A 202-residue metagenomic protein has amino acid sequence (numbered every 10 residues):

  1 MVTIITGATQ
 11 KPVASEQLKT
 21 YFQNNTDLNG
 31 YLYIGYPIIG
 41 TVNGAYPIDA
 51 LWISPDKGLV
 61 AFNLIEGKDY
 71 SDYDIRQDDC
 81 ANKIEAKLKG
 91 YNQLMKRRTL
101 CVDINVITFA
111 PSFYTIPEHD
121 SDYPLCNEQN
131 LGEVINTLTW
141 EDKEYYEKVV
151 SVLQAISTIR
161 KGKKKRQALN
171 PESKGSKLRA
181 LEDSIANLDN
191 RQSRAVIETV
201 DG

Functional and structural regions predicted by a protein language model:
M1-I48, W52-A186: Intrinsically disordered, low-complexity Ser/Thr/Pro/Gly-rich regulatory segments
E182-G202: Pre-Walker A adenine-sensing motif
